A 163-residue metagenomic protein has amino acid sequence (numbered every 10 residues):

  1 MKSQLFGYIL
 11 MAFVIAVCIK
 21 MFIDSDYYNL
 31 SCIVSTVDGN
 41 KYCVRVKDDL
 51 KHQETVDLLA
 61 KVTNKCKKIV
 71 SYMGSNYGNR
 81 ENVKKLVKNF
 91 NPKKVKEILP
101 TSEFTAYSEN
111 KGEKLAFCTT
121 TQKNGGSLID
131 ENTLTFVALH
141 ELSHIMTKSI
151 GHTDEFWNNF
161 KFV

Functional and structural regions predicted by a protein language model:
M1-T135, I145-V163: Active-site-proximal or metal-binding-adjacent scaffold patches in catalytic folds
E141: Walker B catalytic acidic pair
